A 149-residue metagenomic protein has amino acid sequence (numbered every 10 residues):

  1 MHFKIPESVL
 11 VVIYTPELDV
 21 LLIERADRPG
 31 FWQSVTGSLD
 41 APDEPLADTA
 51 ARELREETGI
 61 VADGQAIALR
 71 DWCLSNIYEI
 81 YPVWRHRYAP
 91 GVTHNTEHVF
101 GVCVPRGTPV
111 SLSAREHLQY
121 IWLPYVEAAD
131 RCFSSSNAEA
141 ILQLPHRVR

Functional and structural regions predicted by a protein language model:
M1-V20, P42: Conserved N-terminal beta-strand and adjoining loop/helix that marks the start of the Nudix/MutT-like hydrolase domain
F3, V12, P90-V92, S111-S113: Short secondary-structure boundary/capping segments
L22-R25: Short, acidic/hydrophobic/Gly-rich beta-strand patch recurrent on exposed beta strands that often constitutes part
R28-F31: A conserved beta-turn-beta hairpin within the catalytic core of GNAT-like acetyltransferases that forms part
Q33, H94, W122: Short aromatic/basic micro-patch
S34-W72: The catalytic Nudix box helix
I60-T108: Active-site segment of metal-dependent pyrophosphate-handling enzymes, primarily the Nudix hydrolase catalytic core
H98-I141: NUDIX/MutT-family hydrolases
